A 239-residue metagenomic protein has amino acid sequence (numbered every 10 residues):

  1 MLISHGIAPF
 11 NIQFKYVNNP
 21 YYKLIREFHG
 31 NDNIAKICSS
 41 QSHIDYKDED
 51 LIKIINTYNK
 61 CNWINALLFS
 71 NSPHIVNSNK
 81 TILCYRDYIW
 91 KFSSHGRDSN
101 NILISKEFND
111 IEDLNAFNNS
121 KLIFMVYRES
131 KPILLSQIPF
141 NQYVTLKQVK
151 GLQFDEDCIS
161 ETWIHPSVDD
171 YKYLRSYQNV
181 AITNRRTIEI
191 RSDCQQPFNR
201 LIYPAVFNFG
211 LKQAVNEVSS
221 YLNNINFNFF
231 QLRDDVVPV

Functional and structural regions predicted by a protein language model:
M1, F28, D45, C61-L68: Mid-sequence acidic-hydrophobic segments that form the walls of catalytic/ligand-binding cavities or oligomerization
M1-I37: Well-ordered mid-protein domain cores that form the structural environment of catalytic cofactors
I3-F10, C38-S40, D45-E49, S70 (+2 more regions): An acidic- and aromatic-residue-enriched active-site/binding cleft used to recognize and process polar
N19-Y22, I37-H43, K53-C61: Catalytic-core regions of glycoside hydrolase
N33, E49-N56, I64-S70, H74-V239: C-terminal accessory/tail domains of diverse enzymes
